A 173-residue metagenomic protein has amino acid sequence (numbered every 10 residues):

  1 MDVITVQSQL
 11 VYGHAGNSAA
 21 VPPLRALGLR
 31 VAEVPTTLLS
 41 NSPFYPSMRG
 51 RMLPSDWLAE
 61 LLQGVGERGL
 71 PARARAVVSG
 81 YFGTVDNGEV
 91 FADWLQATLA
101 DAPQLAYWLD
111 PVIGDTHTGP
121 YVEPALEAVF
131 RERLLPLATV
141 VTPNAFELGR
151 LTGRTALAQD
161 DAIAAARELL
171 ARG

Functional and structural regions predicted by a protein language model:
M1-T116: Conserved N-terminal subdomain of the carbohydrate kinase-like
P120-G173: Conserved phosphate/ATP/ADP-binding segment of small-molecule kinases
